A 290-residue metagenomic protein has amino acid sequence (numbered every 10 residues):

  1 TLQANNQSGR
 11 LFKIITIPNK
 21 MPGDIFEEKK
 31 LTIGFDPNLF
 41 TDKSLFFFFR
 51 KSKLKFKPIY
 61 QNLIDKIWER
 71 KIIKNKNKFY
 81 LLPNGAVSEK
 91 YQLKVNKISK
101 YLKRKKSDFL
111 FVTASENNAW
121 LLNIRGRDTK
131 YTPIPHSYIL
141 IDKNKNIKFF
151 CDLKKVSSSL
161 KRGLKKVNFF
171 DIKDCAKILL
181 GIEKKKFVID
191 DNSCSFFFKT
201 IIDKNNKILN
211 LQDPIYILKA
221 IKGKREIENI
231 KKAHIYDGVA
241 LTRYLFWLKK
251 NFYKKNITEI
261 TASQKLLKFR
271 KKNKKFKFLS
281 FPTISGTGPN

Functional and structural regions predicted by a protein language model:
T1-K271, F281: A composition/biophysics-driven feature that prefers long, compositionally simple stretches
K274-K277: Short secondary-structure junctions
S285-N290: Short, structured beta-strand/loop micro-motifs enriched in basic residues and often containing a Trp
